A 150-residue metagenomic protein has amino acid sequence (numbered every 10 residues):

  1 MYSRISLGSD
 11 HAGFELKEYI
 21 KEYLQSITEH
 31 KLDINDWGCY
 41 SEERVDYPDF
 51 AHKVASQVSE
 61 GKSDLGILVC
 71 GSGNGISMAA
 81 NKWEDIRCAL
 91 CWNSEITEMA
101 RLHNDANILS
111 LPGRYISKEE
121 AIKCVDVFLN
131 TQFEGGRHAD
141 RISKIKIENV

Functional and structural regions predicted by a protein language model:
M1-R4, V54, V150: SAM-dependent methyltransferases
R4-I5, K62-G66, D85-R87: Short active-site oxyanion
S6-G8, A12-E15, S94-V150: C-terminal binding/interaction regions
E15-L24: Short, solvent-exposed amphipathic alpha-helices that sit in or adjacent to ligand/effector-binding or catalytic
S26-H30: Intrinsic disorder/low-complexity segments
L32-R44: A short beta-strand-loop structural module common to alpha/beta enzyme folds
D49-L68, S72: Short, structured active-site "lid" loops
L68-R114: Mid-chain, well-packed structural core segment of small domains
